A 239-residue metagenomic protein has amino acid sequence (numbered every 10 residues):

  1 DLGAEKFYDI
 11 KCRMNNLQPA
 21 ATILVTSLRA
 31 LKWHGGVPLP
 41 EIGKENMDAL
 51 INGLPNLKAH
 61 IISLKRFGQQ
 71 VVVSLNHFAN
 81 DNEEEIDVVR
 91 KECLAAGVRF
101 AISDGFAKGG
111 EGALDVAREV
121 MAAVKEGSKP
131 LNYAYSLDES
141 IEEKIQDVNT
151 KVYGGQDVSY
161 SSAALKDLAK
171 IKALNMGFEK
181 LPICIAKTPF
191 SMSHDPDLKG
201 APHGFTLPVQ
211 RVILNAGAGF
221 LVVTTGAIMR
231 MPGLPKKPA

Functional and structural regions predicted by a protein language model:
D1-E85, V89-A239: P-loop NTP-binding site
